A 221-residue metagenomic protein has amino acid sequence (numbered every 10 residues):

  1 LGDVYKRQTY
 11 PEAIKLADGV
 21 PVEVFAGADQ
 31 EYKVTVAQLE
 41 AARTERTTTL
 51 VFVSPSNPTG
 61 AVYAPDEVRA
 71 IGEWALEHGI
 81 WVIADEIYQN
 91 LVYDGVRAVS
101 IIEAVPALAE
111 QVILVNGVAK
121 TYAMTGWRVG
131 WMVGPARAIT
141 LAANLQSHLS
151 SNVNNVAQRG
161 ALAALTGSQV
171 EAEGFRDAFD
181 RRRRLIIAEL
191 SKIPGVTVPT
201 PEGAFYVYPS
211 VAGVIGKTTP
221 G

Functional and structural regions predicted by a protein language model:
G2-G221: PLP-dependent class I/II
